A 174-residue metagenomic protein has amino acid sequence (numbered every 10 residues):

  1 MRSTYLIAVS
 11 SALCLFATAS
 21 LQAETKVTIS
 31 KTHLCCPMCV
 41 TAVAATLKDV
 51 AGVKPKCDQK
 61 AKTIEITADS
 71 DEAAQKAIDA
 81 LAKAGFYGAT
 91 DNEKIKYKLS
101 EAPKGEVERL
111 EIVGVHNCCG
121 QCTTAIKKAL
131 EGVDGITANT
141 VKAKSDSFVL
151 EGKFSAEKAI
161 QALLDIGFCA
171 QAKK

Functional and structural regions predicted by a protein language model:
R2-Y5, E24-K174: Flexible metal-binding regulatory segments at protein termini and peripheral loops
A8-A17: Bacterial N-terminal signal peptides
T18-A23: Sec/Tat signal peptide C-region and signal peptidase I cleavage site
